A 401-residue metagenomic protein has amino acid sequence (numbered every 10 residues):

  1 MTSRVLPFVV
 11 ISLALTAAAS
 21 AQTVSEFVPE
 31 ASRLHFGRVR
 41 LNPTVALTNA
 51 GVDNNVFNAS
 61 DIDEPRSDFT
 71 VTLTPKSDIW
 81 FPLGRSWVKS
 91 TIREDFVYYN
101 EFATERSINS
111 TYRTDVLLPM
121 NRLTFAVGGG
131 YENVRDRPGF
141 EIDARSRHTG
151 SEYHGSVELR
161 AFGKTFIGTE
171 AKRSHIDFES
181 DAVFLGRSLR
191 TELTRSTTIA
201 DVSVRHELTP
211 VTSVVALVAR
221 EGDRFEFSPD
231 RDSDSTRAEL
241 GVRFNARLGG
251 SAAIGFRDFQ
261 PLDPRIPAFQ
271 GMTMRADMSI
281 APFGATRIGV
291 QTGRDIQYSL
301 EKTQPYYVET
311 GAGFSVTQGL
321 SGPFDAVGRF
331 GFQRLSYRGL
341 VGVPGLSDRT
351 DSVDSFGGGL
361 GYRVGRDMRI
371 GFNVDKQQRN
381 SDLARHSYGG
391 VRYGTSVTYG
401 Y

Functional and structural regions predicted by a protein language model:
M1-V5: Positively charged n-region of N-terminal signal peptides that target proteins for export
P7-T16: Bacterial N-terminal signal peptides
A21-Y401: Gram-negative and organellar
